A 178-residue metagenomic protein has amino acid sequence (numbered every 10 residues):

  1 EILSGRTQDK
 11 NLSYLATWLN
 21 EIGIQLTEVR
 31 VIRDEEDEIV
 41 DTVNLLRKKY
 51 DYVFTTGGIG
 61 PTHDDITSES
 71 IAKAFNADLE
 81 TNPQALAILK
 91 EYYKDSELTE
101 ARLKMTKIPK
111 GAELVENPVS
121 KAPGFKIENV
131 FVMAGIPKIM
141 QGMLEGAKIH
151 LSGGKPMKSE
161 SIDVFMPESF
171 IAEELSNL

Functional and structural regions predicted by a protein language model:
E1, Y52-G57, V130-M133: Short glycine-rich or small-residue beta-strand-to-loop segments that form or flank ligand, phosphate, metal/Fe-S
E1-I2, G58-P61, P137-I139: Short glycine-rich anion-binding loops that position phosphate/pyrophosphate groups of nucleotides and phosphorylated
I2-L12: Glycine- and acidic-residue-enriched helix-capping/strand-helix junction motifs
A16-I66, A72-K73: N-terminal small/polar loop signature for handling phosphorylated ligands or for N-terminal nucleophile
E28-V29, T99, P156-S161: Flexible, glycine/charged-enriched surface loops at secondary-structure junctions
E38-D41, I66-G154: Proline/glycine-rich low-complexity loops and linkers
S152-E168: Short glycine-/aliphatic-rich beta-strand segments at the starts of folded cytosolic domains
M166-L178: Short amphipathic alpha-helix segments
